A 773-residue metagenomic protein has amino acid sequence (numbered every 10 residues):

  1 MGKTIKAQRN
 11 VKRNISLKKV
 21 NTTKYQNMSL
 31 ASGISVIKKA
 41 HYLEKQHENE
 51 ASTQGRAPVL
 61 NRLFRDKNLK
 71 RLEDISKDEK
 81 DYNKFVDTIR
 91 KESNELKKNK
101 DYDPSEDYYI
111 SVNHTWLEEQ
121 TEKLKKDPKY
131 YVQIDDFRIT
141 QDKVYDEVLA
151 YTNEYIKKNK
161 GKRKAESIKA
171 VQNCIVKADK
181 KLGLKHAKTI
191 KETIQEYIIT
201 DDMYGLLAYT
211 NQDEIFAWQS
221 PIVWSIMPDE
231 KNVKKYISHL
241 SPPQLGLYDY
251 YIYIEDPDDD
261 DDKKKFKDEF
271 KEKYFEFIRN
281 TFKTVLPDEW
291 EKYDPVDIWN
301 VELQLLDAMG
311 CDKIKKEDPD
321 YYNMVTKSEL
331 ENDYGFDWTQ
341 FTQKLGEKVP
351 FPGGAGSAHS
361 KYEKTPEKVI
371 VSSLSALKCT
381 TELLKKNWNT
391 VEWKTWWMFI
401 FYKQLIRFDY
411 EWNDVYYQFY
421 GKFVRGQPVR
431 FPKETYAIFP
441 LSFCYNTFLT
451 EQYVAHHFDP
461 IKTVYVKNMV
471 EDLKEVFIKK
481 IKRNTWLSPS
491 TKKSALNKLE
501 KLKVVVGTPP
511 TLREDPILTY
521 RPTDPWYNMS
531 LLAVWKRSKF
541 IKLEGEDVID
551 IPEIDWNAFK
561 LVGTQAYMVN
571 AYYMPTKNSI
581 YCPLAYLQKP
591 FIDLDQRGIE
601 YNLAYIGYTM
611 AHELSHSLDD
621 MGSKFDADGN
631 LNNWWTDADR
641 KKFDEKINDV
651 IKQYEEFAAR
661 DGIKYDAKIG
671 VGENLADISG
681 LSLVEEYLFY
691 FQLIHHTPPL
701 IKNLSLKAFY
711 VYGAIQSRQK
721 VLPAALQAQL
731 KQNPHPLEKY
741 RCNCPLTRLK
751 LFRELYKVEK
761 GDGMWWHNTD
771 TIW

Functional and structural regions predicted by a protein language model:
G2-G33, K38, L43: Arg/Lys-rich, intrinsically disordered low-complexity tails that mediate electrostatic binding and condensation
R56-F137: Signal-peptide-cleavage-adjacent N-terminal segments of secreted and extracellular proteins
P58-N61, D66, E79, N83 (+9 more regions): Intrinsically disordered, low-complexity linker/terminal regions across diverse proteins
E95-K100, S225-M227, V569-Y573: Short, surface-exposed beta-strand/loop micro-motifs that present aromatic residues
K97-E118, D262-K283, P489, L681-L683: Hydrophobic/aromatic-rich, well-ordered segments within soluble, folded domains that form packed cores
Y102-S105, W218-Q219, K231-K234, Q565-M568 (+2 more regions): Short, well-ordered loop/turn elements at secondary-structure boundaries
S111-Y130, I134-D135, R279-W290, T342 (+3 more regions): Short amphipathic alpha-helical segments with coiled-coil-like heptad repeat character
Q141-L473, P509, Y527-L531: Noncatalytic, helix-rich "gating/capping" subdomain that lines the substrate-entry/channel surface of large enzyme
